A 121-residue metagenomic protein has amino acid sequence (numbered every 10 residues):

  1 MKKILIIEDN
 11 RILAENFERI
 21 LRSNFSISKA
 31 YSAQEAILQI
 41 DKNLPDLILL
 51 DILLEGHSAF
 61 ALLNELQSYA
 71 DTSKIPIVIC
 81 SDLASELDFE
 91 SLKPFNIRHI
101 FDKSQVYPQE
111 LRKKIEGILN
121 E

Functional and structural regions predicted by a protein language model:
E8: Conserved acidic carboxylate
R11-K29: Two-component/phosphorelay signaling modules centered on CheY-like receiver
K29-L47: Acidic, metal-coordinating helix/loop segments flanking the phosphotransfer/catalytic sites of two-component signaling
S32, S58-N64: Acidic catalytic/metal-coordinating carboxylates
E55, S85: The feature encodes the CheY-like receiver
A59, S68, S91-H99: As written
S104-I115: C-terminal output helix
